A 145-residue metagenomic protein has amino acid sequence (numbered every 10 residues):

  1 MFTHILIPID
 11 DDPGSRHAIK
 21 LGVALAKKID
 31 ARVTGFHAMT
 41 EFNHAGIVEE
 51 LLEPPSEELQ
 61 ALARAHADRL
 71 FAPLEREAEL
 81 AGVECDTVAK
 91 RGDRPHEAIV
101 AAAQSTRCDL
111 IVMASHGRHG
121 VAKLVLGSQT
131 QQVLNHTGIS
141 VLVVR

Functional and structural regions predicted by a protein language model:
T3-P54, E77-D86: Small/aliphatic-rich secondary-structure junction motif
A18, A45-V48, E97-V100, K123-V125: Short, well-ordered secondary-structure micro-motifs
G22, L74, I99, V133: Aromatic/hydrophobic pocket-lining residues that form π-stacking "cages" and hydrophobic walls in ligand
E50-P54, A103-T106, Q129-T130: Short, hinge-like loop/turn segments at secondary-structure boundaries
P54-R69: A short acidic, glycine-rich active-site loop that binds or catalyzes chemistry on phosphate/adenosine moieties
R76-I111: Structural beta-alpha unit
L110-N135: Glycine-rich, Arg-bearing micro-motifs that act as flexible, cationic patches
V141-R145: Short hydrophobic/aromatic patches at helix-to-coil boundaries
